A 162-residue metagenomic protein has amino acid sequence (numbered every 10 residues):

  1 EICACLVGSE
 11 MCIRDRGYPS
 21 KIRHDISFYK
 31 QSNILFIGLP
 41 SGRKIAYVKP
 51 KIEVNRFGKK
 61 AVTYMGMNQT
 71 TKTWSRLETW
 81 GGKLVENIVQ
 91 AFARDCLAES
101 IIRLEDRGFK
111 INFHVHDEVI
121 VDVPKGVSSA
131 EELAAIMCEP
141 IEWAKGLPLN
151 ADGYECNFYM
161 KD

Functional and structural regions predicted by a protein language model:
E1-G8, I13: Single conserved hydrophobic/aromatic residue that forms the stacking wall/gate of nucleotide- or nucleobase-binding
S32, F113-E118, P148: Short Gly/Ser/Thr- and Asp/Glu-enriched loop/turn motifs at secondary-structure junctions
A46-L77: Metal-dependent catalytic core segments for phosphate chemistry
G82-I102: Conserved pre-motif C helix in the palm subdomain of viral-like polymerases
C96-H116: Active-site palm subdomain of RNA-directed nucleic acid polymerases
V119-A134: Catalytic palm subdomain of template-directed nucleic-acid polymerases, centered on the conserved carboxylate motif
M137-K145: A common structural junction motif
L147-D162: Short proline/glycine- and acidic-rich turn/helix-capping motifs at secondary-structure junctions
